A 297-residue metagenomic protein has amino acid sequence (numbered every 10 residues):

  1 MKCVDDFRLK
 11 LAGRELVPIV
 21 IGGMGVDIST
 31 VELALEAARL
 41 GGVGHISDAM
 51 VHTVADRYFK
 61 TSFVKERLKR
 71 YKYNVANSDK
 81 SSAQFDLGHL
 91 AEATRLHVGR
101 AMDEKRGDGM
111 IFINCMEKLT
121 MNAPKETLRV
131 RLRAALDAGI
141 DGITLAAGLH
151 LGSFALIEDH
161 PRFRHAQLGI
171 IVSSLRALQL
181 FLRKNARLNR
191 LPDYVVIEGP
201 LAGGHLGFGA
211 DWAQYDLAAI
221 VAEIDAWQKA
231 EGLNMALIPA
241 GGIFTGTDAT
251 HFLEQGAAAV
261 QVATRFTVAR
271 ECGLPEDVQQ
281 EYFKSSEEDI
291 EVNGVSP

Functional and structural regions predicted by a protein language model:
M1-E231: Active-site entrance/lid segments in N-terminal catalytic domains of soluble metabolic enzymes
V20, A202-V221, D225-I238, F244-P297: Conserved active-site-proximal phosphate/metal-binding subdomains
I28, I243-F244: Residue-level detector of alpha-helix initiation sites
H45, T144, I238-P239, Q261: A structural signal for short, well-ordered beta-strand segments and their strand-loop junctions that often border
